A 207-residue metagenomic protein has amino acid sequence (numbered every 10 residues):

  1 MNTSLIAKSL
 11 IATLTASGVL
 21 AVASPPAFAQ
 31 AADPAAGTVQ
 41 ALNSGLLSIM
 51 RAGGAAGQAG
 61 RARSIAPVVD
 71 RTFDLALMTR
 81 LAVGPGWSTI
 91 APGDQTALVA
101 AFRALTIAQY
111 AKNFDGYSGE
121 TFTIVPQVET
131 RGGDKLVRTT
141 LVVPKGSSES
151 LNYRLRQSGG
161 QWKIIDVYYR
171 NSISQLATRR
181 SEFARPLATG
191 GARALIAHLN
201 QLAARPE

Functional and structural regions predicted by a protein language model:
N2-S17: Bacterial N-terminal signal peptides that target proteins for export
V22-Q30: Sec/Tat signal peptide C-region and signal peptidase I cleavage site
A32-Y110: Early exported N-terminus immediately downstream of N-terminal targeting peptides
D33-G37, S48, A52-G60, T89-G93 (+7 more regions): Surface-exposed, polar/charged faces of alpha-helical domains in mature secreted/periplasmic/lumenal proteins
Q40, G45-I49, V99, T123 (+3 more regions): Soluble periplasmic/extracytoplasmic beta-strand elements of cell-envelope proteins
I107-E149, L199-E207: Surface-exposed, charged secondary-structure patches
S148-T178: Short beta-strand edge/turn micro-motifs at domain boundaries
V167-E207: Low-complexity, intrinsically disordered terminal/linker segments enriched in charged and Gly/Pro repeats
